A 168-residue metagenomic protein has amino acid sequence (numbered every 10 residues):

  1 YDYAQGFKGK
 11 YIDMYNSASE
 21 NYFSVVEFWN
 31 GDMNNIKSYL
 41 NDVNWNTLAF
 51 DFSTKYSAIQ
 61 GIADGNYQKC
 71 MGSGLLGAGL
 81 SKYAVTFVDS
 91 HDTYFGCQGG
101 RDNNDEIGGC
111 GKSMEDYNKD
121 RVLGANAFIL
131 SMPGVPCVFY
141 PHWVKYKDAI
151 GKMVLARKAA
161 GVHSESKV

Functional and structural regions predicted by a protein language model:
Y1-V168: Active-site-proximal helices and loops of the catalytic beta/alpha 8
